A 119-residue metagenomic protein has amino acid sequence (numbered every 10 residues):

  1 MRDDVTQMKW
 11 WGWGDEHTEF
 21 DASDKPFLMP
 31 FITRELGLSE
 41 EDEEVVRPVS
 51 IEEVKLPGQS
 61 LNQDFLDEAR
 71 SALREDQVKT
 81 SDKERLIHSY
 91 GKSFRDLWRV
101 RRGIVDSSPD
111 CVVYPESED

Functional and structural regions predicted by a protein language model:
M1-D119: Noncatalytic alpha-helical scaffold of FAD-dependent oxidoreductases
